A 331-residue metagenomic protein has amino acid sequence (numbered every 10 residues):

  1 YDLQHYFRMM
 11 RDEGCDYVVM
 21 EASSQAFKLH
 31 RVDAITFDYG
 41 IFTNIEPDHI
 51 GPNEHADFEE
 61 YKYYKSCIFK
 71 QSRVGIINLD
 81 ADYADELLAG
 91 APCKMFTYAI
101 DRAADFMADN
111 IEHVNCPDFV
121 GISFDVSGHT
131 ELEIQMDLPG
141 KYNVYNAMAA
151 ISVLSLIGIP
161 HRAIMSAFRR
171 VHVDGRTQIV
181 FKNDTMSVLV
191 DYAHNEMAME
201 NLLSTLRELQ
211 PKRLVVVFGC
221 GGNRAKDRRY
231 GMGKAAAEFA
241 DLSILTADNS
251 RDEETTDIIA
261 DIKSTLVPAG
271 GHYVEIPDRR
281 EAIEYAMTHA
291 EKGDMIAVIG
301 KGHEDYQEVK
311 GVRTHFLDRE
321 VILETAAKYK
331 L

Functional and structural regions predicted by a protein language model:
Y1, M20-F27, A56-E60, R169-V173 (+2 more regions): Short gly/ser/thr-rich secondary-structure transition/capping motifs
Y1-S23, H30: Conserved nucleotide-sensing/catalytic segment adjacent to the nucleotide-binding pocket in NTP-handling enzymes
M10-D16, S72, P211, G293: Short, high-confidence coil segments that cap the C-terminus of an alpha-helix and link into the following beta-strand
R11-E13, D38-V188, K263-G270: Acidic, Mg2+-coordinating active-site environments of NTP-dependent enzymes
C15-Q25, S187-H194: Switch II (G3) loop of P-loop NTPases
E21, N44, N78, V217-G219 (+1 more regions): Short beta-strand segments
D33-I45, P211-V217: Inter-motif core of Ras-like GTPase G domains
P92, H129, A149-L331: ATP-dependent carboxylate-amine ligase
